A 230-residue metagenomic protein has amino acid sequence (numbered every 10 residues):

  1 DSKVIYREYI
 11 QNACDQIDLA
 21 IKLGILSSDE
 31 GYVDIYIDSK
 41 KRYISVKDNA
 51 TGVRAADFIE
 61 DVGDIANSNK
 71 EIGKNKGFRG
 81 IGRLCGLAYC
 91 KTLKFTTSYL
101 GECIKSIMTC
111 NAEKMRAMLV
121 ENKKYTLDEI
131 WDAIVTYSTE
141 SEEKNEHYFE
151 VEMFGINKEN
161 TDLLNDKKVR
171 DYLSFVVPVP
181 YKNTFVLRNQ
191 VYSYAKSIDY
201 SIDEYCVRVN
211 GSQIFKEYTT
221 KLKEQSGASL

Functional and structural regions predicted by a protein language model:
D1-I35, G82-A88: Conserved ATP-binding N-box helix of the HATPase_c
N12-Q16, L87, T97, L173-T184: A broadly tuned "polar low-complexity/structure-edge" signature
I21-G77, G101-L230: Interdomain "switch/hinge" adjacent to the Bergerat
K40, C90-K91: Short glycine/proline-enriched coil/turn segments at helix->beta-strand junctions
E71-C90: Glycine-rich phosphate-binding loop
T92-T96: Glycine-rich ATP-binding loops of the HATPase_c
